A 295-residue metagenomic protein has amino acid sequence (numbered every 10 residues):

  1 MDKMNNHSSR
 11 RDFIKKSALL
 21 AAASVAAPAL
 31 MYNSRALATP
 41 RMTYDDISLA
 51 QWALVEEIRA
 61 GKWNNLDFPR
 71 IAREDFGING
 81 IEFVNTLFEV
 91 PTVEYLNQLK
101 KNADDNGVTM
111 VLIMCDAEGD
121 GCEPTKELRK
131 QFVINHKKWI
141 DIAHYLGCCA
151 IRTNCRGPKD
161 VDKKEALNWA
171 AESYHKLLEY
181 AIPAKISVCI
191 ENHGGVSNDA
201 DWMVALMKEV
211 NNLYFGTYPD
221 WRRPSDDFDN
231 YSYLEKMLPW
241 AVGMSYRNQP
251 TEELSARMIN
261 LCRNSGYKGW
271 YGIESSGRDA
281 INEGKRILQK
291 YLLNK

Functional and structural regions predicted by a protein language model:
D2-L30, S34-G77, V196-K295: Histidine-acidic metal/acid-base catalytic patches
S17-A18, A22-A29, T39-R41, D46 (+4 more regions): Active-site acidic/histidine proton-transfer and metal-coordination neighborhood in alpha/beta enzyme cores
Q51, N85-F88, A117, C155 (+2 more regions): Residues that line or immediately flank small-molecule/substrate-binding pockets and catalytic motifs
A53, E82-N85, M114, N192: Residue-level recognition of beta-strand->loop/alpha-helix junctions
I78-E89, V188, T217: Extended hydrophobic secondary-structure segments
N79, T109, C149, K268-G269: Short acidic/polar active-site loop segments enriched in Thr and Asp
G80-E82, L112, R152, C189 (+2 more regions): Conserved beta-strand positions in the central sheet of alpha/beta enzyme cores
E82-K100, G157-V161: Glycine-rich, proline-tolerant flexible connector loops at the mouths of alpha/beta enzymes
